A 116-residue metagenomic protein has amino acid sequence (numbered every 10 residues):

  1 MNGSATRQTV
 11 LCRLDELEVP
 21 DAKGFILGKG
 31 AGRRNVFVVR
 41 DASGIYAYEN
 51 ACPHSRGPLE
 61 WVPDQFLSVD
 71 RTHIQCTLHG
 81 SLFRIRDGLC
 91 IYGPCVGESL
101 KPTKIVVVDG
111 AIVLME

Functional and structural regions predicted by a protein language model:
M1-V69, R84-I85, S99-E116: N-terminal pre-ligand scaffold of iron-sulfur
C52, C76-H79: Short cysteine clusters
F66-I74, C90-E98: Short cysteine/histidine-rich metal-coordination sites, predominantly Zn2+-binding motifs
F83-R84, Y92: Short beta-strand His + acidic residue motifs that chelate non-heme Fe in jelly-roll/DSBH and cupin folds
